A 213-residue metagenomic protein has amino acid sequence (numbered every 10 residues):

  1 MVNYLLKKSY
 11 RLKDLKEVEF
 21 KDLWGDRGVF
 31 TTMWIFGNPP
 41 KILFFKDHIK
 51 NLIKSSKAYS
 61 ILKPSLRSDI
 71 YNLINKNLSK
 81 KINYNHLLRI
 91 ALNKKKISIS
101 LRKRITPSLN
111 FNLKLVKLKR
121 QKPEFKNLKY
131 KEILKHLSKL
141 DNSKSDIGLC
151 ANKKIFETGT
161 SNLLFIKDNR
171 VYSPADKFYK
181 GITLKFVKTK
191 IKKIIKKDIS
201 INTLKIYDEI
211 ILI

Functional and structural regions predicted by a protein language model:
M1-K76, N93-I213: Helix-start/capping segments and mature chain N-termini
L78-H86, N142: Short secondary-structure junctions
N83-K96: Hydrophobic/aromatic-rich structural module bridging two neighboring secondary-structure elements via a short loop
